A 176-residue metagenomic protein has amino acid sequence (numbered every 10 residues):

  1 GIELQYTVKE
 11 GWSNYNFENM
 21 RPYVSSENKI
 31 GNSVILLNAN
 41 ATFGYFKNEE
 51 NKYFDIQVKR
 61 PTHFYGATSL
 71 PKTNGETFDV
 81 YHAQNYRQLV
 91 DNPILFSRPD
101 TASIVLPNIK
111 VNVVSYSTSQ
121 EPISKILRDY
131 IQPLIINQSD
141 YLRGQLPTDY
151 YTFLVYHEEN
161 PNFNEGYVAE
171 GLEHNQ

Functional and structural regions predicted by a protein language model:
I2: Exposed beta-strand face motif in extracellular beta-rich ectodomains
Q5, N51-A67, D79-Q88, T118-Y150: Zn2+-dependent metallopeptidase catalytic core
Y6, R21-Y23, L37-A39, Y116 (+2 more regions): Generic detector of bulky aromatic hydrophobic side chains
T7-P99: Extended, low-hydrophobicity, Ser/Thr/Pro/Gly-biased non-transmembrane segments
D100-Q176: Juxtacatalytic substrate-recognition/specificity segment
